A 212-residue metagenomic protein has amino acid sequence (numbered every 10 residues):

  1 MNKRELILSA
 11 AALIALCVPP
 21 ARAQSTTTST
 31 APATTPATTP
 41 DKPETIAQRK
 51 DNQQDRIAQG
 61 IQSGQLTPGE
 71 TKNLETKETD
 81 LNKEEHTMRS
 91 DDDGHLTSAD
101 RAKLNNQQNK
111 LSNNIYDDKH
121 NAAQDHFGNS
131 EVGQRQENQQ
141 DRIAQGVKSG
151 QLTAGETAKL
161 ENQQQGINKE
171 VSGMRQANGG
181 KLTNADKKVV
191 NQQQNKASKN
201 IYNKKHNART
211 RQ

Functional and structural regions predicted by a protein language model:
M1-L8: Bacterial N-terminal signal peptides that target proteins for export
S9-C17: Bacterial N-terminal signal peptides
P19-A23: Sec/Tat signal peptide C-region and signal peptidase I cleavage site
Q24-S25, T210-Q212: Short, solvent-exposed mixed-charge patches
Q24-T45: N-terminal propeptides/low-complexity segments immediately following signal peptides in secreted or periplasmic proteins
D41-E44, Q59-A102, N106, K110-N113 (+4 more regions): Surface-exposed, polar/charged faces of alpha-helical domains in mature secreted/periplasmic/lumenal proteins
I46, K50-N52, I57: Eukaryotic intrinsically disordered low-complexity regulatory regions that serve as activation/interaction modules
R49-K50, Q134-N138, R142: A structural motif
